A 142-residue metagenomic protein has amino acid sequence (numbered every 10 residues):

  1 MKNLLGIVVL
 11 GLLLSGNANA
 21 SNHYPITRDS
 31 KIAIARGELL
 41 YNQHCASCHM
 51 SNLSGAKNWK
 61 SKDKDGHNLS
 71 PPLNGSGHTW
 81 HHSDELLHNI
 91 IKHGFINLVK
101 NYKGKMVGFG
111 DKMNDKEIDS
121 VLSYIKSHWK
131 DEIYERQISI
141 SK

Functional and structural regions predicted by a protein language model:
M1-L4: Positively charged n-region of N-terminal signal peptides that target proteins for export
G6-S15: Bacterial N-terminal signal peptides
A18-L40, A56: Electrostatic cytochrome c docking/interface patches
A35-A46, H82-E85, N89, V99 (+3 more regions): Sequence context surrounding c-type heme c attachment/ligation sites in exported
G37, Y41-S51, M106, V121-I125: The canonical Cys-X-X-Cys-His
E38, S54-H88, G108-K112: Gly/Gly-Pro-rich "capping" loops immediately C-terminal to redox-active cysteine motifs in periplasmic/lumenal
S51-A56, G94-L98: A short secondary-structure junction motif
P71-L73, H93-D119, I125-H128, I133-K142: Axial heme c-ligation environment in periplasmic c-type cytochrome domains
